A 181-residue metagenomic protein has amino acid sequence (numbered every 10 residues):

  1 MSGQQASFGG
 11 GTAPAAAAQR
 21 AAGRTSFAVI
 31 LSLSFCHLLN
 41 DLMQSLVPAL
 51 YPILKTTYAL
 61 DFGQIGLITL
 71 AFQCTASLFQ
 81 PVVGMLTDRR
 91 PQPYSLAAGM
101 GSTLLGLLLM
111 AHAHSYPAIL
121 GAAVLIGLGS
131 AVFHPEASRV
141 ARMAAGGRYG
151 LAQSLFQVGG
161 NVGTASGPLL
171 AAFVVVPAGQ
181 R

Functional and structural regions predicted by a protein language model:
S32-P52, Y58-F62: Extracytoplasmic
L33, P117-A123: Short hydrophobic/alpha-helical segments at membrane-entry points of transmembrane helices in Major Facilitator
D41, S45, G127-P135, A165: Small-residue-rich segments within alpha-helical transmembrane domains of MFS-like 12-TM solute carriers
S45, Q73-P81, T164-A165: Residue-level signature of mid-helix packing/kink "hotspots" within the transmembrane helices of 12-pass Major
L78-Y116: Conserved MFS/SLC helix-loop-helix module at the cytosolic interface between two early adjacent transmembrane helices
A122-G160: Cytoplasmic helix-loop-helix junction between adjacent transmembrane helices in 12-TM secondary transporters
F156-R181: Helix-loop-helix hairpin linking two adjacent transmembrane segments in secondary transporters
